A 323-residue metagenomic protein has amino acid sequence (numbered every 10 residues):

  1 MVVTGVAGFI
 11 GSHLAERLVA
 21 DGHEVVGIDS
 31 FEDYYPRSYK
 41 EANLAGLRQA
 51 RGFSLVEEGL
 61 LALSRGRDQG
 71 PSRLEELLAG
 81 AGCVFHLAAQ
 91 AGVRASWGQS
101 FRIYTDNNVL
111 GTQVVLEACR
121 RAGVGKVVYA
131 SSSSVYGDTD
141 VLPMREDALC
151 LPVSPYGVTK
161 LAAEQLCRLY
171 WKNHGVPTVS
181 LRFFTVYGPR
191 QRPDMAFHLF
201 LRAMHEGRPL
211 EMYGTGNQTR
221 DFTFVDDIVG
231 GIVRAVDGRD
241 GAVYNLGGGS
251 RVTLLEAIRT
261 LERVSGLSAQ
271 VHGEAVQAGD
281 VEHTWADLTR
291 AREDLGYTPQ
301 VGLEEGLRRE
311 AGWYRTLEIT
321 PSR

Functional and structural regions predicted by a protein language model:
M1-V186: N-terminal Rossmann-like NAD(P)+-binding domain of SDR-like oxidoreductases, especially those catalyzing
T4, D106-V109, G157, R190 (+5 more regions): Short, solvent-exposed loop/helix junctions and linker helices that flank or host conserved functional motifs
L14, H23, M204-R323: C-terminal substrate-binding subdomain of Rossmann-fold SDR/epimerase-dehydratase oxidoreductases
R37-S38, R67-P71, G98, P193-D194 (+3 more regions): Conserved strand-to-helix beginnings and helix N-cap segments that scaffold or border functional pockets
A42-A45, V141-P143, V153, Q165-V236 (+2 more regions): NAD(P)-dependent short-chain dehydrogenase/reductase
R73, C83, L110, R192-A196 (+4 more regions): Residue-level recognition of oxygen-bearing side chains
